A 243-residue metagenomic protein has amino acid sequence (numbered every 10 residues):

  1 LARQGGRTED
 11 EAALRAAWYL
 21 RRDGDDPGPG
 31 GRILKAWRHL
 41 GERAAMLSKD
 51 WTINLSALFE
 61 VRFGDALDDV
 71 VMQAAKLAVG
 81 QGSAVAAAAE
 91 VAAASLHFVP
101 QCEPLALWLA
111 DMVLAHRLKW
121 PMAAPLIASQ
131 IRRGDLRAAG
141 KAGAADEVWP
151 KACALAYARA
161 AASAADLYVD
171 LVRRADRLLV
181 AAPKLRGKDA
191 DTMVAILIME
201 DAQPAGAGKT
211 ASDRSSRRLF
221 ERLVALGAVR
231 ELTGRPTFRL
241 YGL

Functional and structural regions predicted by a protein language model:
L1-L243: FIC/Doc superfamily catalytic core
